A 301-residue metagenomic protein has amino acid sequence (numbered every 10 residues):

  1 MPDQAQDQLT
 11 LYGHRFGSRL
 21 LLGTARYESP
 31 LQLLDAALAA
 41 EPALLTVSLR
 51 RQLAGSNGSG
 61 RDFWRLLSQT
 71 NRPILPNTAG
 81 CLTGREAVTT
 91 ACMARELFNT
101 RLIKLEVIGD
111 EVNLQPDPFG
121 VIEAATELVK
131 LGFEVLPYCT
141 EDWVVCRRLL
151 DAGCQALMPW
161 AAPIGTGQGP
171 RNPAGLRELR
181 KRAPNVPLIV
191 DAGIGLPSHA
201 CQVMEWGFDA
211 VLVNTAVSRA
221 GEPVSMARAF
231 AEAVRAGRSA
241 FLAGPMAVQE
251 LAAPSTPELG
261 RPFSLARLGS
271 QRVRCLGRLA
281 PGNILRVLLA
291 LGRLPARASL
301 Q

Functional and structural regions predicted by a protein language model:
P2-G23: N-terminal amphipathic alpha-helix/helix-capping segment at the start of soluble metabolic enzymes
Y27-L44, G60, L66-Q69, L82-V190 (+3 more regions): Alpha/beta enzyme core
L44-R51: A short beta-strand-loop structural module common to alpha/beta enzyme folds
Q52-G55, C81-G84, P163-G167, S218-G221: Short gly/pro/ser/thr-enriched loop/turn and capping motifs at secondary-structure boundaries
T215-L251: A contiguous, mid-protein "functional segment" used to position or interact with cofactors/ions or partner subunits
L294-S299: Short, intrinsically disordered C-terminal tails of secreted or membrane-associated proteins
